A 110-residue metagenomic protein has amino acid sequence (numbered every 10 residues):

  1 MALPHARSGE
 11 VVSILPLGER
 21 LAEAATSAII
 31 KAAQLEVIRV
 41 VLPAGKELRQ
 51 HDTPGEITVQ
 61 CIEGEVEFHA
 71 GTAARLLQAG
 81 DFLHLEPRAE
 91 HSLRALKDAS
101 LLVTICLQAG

Functional and structural regions predicted by a protein language model:
M1-Q34, H69: A short, N-terminal "cap"/entry segment at the start of jelly-roll beta-barrel domains of the cupin/DSBH fold
E23, E36-T53: Conserved short histidine dyad/triad with adjacent acidic residue
V41, T53-E67: Short, conserved beta-strand element in jelly-roll/cupin
P43-G45, G80, R88, D98: Tight coil/turn sites that cap or link beta-strands
I62-E63, Q78-A79, K97: A cytosolic small-molecule/anion-sensing beta-strand core signal
T72-P87: Short acidic-glycine-tyrosine-enriched beta hairpin
P87-G110: Ligand-binding loop in jelly-roll beta-barrel domains
